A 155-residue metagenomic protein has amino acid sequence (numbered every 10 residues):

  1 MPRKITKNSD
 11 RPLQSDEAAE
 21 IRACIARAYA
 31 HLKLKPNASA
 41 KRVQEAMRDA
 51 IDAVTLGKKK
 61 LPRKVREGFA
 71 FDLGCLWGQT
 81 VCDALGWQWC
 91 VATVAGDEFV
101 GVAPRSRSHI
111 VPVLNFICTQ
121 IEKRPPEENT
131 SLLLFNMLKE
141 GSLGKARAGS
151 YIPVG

Functional and structural regions predicted by a protein language model:
P2-E67: N-terminal low-complexity, intrinsically disordered segments
E17-C24, G78-Q79, N129-L134: Residue-level signal for functionally critical sites in structured catalytic/ligand-binding pockets
A40-M47, P62, R66, G96-V100 (+3 more regions): A sequence-level detector of short, solvent-exposed, charge-rich linear segments
T55-K59, W77-D83, I110-V111, R147-Y151: Short, charged low-complexity intrinsically disordered segments located at boundaries of structured domains
K64-E122: Amphipathic protein-protein interaction modules
G101-G155: A recognition module on extended beta-rich or small alphabeta surfaces enriched in W/G with H and D/E
